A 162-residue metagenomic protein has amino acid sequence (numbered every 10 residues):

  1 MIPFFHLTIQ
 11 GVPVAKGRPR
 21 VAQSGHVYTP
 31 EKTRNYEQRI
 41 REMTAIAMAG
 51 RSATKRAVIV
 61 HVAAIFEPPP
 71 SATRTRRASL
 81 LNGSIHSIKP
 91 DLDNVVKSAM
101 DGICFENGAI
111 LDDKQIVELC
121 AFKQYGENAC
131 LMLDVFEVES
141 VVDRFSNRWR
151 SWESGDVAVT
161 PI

Functional and structural regions predicted by a protein language model:
M1-I162: Acidic, proline/glycine-enriched N-terminal capping motif
